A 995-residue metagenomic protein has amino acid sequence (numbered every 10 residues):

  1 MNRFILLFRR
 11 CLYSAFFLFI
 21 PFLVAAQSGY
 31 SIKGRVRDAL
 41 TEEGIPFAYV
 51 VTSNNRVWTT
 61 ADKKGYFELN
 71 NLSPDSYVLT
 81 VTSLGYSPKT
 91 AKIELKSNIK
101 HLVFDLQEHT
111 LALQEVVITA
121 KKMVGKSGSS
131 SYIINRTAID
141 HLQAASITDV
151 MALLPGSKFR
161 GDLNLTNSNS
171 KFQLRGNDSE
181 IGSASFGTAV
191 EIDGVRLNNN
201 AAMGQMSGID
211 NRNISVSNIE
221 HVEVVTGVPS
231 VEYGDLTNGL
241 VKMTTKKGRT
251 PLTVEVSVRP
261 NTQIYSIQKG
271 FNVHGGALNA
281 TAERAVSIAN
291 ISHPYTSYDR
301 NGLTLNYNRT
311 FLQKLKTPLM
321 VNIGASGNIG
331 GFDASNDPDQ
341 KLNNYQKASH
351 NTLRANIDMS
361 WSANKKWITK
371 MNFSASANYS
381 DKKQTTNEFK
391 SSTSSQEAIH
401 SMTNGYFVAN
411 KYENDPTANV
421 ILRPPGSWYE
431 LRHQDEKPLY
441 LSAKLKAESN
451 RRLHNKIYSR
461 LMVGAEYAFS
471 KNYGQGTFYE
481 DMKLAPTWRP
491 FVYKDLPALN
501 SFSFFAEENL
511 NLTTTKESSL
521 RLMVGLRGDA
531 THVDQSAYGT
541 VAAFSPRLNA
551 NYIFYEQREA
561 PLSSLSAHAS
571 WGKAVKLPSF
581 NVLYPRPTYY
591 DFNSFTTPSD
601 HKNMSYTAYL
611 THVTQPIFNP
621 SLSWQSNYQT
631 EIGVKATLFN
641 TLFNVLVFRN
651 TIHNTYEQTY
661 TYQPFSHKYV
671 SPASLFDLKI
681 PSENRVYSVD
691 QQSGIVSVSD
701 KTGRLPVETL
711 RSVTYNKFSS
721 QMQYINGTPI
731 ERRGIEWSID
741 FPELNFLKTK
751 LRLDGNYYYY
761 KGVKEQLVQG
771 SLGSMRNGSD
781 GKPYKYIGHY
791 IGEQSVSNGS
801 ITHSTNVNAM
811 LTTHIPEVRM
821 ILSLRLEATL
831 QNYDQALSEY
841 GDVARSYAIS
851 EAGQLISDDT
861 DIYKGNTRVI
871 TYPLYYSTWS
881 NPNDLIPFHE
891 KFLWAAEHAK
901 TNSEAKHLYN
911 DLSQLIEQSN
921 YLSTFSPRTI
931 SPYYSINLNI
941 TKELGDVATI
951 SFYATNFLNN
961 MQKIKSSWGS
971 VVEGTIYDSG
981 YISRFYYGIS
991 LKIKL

Functional and structural regions predicted by a protein language model:
R35-T41, Y49-S53, T82-Y86, K96-H141: Short, acidic, small-residue-rich periplasmic hinge/interaction motif at the N-terminus of Gram-negative outer-membrane
K100-D105, I147-V150, S170-Q173, E191 (+2 more regions): N-terminal periplasmic accessory domains that precede and gate Gram-negative outer-membrane beta-barrel machines
T148, A152-R196: Extracytoplasmic beta-strand/coil segments of soluble accessory domains associated with Gram-negative outer-membrane
V195-V225: Short acidic/polar hinge/loop motifs at secondary-structure boundaries that mediate gating or recognition
R212, H221-V228, L240-K269, E283 (+1 more regions): Short strand-turn segments of transmembrane beta-barrel domains in outer membranes, especially the first one or two
F311-N328, A348-A537: Face-selective signature of the C-terminal outer-membrane beta-barrel domain
L512-K516, V670-A848: Gram-negative outer-membrane beta-barrel transporters
V575, I652-N654, Y660, E827-S919 (+2 more regions): C-terminal beta-signal and adjacent terminal beta-strands/loops of Gram-negative outer-membrane beta-barrel proteins
